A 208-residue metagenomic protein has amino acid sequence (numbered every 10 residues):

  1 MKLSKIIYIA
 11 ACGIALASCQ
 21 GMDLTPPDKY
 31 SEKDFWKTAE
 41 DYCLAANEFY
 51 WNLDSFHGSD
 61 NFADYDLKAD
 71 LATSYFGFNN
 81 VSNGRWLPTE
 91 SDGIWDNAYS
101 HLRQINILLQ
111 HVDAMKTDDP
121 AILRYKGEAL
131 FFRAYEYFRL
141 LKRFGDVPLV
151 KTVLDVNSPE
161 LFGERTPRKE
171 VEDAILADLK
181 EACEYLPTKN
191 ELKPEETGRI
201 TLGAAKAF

Functional and structural regions predicted by a protein language model:
M1-S31: Bacterial Sec-dependent N-terminal signal peptides
C19-A63: Membrane-proximal, proline-rich intrinsically disordered regions
D28-E32, R85-W86, T152-P159: Short linear capping/connector segments at secondary-structure termini
C43, W51, F76-F144, E160-D173 (+1 more regions): Conserved, well-structured interaction surfaces
S59-Y75, V150-T152, P159, P187-G203 (+1 more regions): Short, surface-exposed recognition loops and adjoining beta-strand edges that mediate ligand/DNA contacts, enriched
L141-V153: Short, well-structured active-site flanking segments
